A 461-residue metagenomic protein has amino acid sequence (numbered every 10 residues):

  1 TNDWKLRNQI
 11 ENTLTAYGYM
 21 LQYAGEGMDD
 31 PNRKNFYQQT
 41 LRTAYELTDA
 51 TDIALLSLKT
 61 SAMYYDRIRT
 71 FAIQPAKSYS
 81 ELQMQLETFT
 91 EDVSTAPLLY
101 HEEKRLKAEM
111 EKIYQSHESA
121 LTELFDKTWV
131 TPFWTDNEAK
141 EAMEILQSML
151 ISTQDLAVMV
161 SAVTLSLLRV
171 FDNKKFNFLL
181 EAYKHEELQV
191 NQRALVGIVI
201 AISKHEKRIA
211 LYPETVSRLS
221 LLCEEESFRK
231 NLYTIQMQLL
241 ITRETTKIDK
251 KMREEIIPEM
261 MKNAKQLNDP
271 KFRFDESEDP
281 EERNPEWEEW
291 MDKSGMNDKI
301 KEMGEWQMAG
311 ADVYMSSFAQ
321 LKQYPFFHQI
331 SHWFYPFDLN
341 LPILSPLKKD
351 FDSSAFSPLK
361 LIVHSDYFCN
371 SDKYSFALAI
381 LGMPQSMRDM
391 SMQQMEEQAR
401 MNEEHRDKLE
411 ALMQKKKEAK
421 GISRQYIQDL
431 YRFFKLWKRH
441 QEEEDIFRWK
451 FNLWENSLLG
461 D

Functional and structural regions predicted by a protein language model:
T1-R7: N-terminal alpha-helical scaffolding segments that mark the starts of alpha-solenoid/helical-repeat architectures
Q9-T131: Long, acidic/serine-threonine-rich intrinsically disordered regions with weak helical/coil propensity that act as
A16-Y23, E46, A50-I53, S57 (+10 more regions): Positions within ordered alpha-helical repeat solenoids
M84-H185, V190, A201-A210, E244: Alpha-helical solenoid scaffolds in large eukaryotic transport, assembly, and signaling factors
T95, I113-T122, L211-E282, E286: Long alpha-helical HEAT/HEAT-like repeat alpha-solenoid scaffolds in very large eukaryotic proteins, especially those
K247-H332: Extended alpha-helical scaffolding regions
Y335-D461: Alpha-solenoid helical-repeat scaffolds
